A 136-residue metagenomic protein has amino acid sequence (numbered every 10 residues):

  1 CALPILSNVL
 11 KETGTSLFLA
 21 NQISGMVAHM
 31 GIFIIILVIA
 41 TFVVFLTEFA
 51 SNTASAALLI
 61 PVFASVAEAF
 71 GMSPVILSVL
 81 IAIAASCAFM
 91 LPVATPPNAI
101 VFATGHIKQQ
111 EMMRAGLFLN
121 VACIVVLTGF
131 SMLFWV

Functional and structural regions predicted by a protein language model:
C1-L3: Short, small-residue-biased leader/transition segments that mark boundaries at the very start of proteins
I5, L37, T41, F45 (+1 more regions): Generic alpha-helical transmembrane segments of integral inner-membrane proteins, especially permease/transport modules
N8-T15, F45-L58, A88-P96: Short helix-coil transition sites and intra-membrane helix breaks within transmembrane domains of multi-pass
L10-V27: Membrane-interface helix termini and inter-helical loops of multi-pass transporters
F18-N21, A54-V66, S78, T95-H106: Re-entrant/interfacial helical elements at transmembrane boundaries that shape and gate the permeation pathway
V27-V66, F70, P74, A82: Hydrophobic alpha-helical transmembrane segments of multi-pass integral membrane proteins, predominantly secondary
P74-V75, Q109: Alpha-helix N-cap/start motif
A82-V136: Juxtamembrane and boundary regions of transmembrane helices in multi-pass small-molecule transporters and channels
